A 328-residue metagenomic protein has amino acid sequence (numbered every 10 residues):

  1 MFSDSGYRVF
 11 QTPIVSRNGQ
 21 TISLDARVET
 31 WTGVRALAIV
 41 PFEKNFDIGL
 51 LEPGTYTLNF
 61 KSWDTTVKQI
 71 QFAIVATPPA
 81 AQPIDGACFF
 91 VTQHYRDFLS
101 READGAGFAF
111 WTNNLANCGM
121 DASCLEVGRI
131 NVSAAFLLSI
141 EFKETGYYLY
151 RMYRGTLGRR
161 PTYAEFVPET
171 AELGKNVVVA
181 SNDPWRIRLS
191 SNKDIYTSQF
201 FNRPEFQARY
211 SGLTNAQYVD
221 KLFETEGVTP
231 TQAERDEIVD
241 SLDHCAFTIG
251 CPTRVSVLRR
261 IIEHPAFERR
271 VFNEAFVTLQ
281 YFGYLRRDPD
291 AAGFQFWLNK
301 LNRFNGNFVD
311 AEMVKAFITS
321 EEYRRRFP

Functional and structural regions predicted by a protein language model:
M1-P78: Exposed, flexible binding/inhibitory loops of compact, secreted disulfide-stabilized domains
P78-P328: Composition-driven recognition of low-complexity segments enriched in small/aliphatic/hydroxylated residues
